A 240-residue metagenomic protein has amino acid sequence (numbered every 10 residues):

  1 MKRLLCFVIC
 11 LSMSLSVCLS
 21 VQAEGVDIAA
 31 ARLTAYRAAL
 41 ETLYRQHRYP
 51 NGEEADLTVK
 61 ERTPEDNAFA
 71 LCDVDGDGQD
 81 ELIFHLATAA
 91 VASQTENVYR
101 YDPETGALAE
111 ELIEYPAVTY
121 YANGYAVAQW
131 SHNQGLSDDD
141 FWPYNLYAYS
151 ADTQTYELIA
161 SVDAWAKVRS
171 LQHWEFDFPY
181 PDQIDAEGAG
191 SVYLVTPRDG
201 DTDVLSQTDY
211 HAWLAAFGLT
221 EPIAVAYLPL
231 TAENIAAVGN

Functional and structural regions predicted by a protein language model:
M1-V8: Positively charged n-region of N-terminal signal peptides that target proteins for export
V8-S16: Bacterial N-terminal signal peptides
L15-D27: Sec-dependent signal peptide cleavage junction
E24-T34, A38, W130-N240: Acidic, small-residue rich beta-repeat scaffolds with periodic aromatic anchors
E65-V74, P116-A126: Beta-propeller blade termini
G76-L86, N123-W130: Acidic/hydrophobic-patterned starts of short beta strands in beta-sheet-rich repeat architectures
S93-E110, Y147-S150: Beta-propeller blade repeat segments, especially FG-GAP/WD-type strand-to-loop junctions in 6- to 7-bladed propeller
I113-T119, W165-A166: Short coil/turn segments at the loop-to-beta-strand junctions that recur within blades of beta-propeller repeat folds
